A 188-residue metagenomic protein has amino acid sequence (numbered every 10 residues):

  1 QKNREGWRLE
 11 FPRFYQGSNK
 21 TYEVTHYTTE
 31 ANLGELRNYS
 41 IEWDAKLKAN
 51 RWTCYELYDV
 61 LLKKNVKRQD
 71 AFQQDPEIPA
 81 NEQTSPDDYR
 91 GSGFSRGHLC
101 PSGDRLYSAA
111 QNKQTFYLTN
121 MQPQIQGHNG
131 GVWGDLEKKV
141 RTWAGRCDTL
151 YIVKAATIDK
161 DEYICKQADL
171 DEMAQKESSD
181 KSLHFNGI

Functional and structural regions predicted by a protein language model:
Q1-I188: Domain-level detector for secreted/extracellular nuclease and nuclease-toxin modules, and for the ENPP-like C-terminal
